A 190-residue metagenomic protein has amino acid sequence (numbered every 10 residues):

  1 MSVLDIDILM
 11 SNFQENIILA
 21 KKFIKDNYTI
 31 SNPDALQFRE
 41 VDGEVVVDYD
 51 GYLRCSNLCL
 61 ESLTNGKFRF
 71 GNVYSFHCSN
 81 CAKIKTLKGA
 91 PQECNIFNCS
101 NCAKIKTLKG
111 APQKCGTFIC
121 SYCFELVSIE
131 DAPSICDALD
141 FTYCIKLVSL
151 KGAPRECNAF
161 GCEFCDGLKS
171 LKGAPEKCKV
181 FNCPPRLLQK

Functional and structural regions predicted by a protein language model:
M1-K22: Terminal targeting and flexible regions in eukaryotic proteins, enriched in but not limited to LRR-containing proteins
L19-K85, G89-C99, K114-G116, C136: LRR N-terminal entry segment and analogous cap-like coil->beta motifs
L58, C81, C102-A103, C123 (+3 more regions): Conserved "Asn-ladder"/turn position within leucine-rich repeats
E61-G66, I84-L87, I105-L108, L126-I129 (+2 more regions): Canonical leucine-rich repeat
N80, Q92, Q113, Y122 (+5 more regions): Intrinsically disordered, low-complexity repeat/linker tracts enriched for polar/charged residues
A153-P154, F160-K190: Leucine-rich solenoid repeat scaffolds
